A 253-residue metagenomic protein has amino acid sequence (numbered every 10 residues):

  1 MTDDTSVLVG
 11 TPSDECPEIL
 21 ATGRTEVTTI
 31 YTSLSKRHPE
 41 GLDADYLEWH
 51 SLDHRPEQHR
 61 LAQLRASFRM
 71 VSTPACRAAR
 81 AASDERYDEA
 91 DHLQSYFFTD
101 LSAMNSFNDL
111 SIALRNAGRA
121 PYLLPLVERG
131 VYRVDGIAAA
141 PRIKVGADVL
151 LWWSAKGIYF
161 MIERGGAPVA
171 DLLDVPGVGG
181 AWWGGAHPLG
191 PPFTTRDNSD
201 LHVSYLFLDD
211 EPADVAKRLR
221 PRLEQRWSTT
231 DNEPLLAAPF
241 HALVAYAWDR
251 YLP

Functional and structural regions predicted by a protein language model:
T2-P253: Macromolecular interaction modules
